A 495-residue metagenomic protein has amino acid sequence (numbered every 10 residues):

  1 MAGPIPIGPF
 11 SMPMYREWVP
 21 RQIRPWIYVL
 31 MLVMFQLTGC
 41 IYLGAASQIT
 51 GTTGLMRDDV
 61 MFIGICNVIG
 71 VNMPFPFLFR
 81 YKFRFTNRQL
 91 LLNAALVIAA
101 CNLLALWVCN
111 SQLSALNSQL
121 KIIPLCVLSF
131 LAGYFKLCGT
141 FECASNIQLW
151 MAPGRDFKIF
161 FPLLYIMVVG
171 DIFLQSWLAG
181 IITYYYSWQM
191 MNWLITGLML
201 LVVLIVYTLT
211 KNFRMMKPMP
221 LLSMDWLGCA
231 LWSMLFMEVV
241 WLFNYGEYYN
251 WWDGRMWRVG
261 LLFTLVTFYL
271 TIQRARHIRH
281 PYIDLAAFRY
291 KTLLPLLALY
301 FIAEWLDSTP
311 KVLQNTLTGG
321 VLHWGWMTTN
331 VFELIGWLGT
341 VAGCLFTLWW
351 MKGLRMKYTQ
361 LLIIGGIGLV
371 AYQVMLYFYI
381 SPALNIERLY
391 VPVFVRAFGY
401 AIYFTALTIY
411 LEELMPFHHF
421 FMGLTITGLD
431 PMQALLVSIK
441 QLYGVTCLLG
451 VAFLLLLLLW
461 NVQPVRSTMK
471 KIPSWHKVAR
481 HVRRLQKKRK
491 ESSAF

Functional and structural regions predicted by a protein language model:
M1-T38, G51: Cytosolic juxtamembrane N-terminal segment immediately preceding the first transmembrane helix of multi-pass
A2-E17, G428-F495: Transmembrane-helix exit segments and adjacent C-terminal regions of multi-pass membrane proteins
Q22-T38, L43-G44, G64, C101 (+3 more regions): 12-transmembrane solute porter fold
P25-L32, Q36-G51, L55-G64, F75-R80 (+7 more regions): Transmembrane-helix terminus/interface motifs of multi-pass secondary transporters
I49-G51, Y81-F83, L178-S187, F243 (+3 more regions): Interfacial helix-cap and linker-helix signal at transmembrane-aqueous boundaries of multi-pass secondary transporters
F62-Y81, C138-A144, L334-T347: Central cavity-lining transmembrane alpha-helices of secondary-active solute carriers, predominantly the Major
F75-W226: Helix-loop-helix hairpins in multi-pass membrane proteins, especially solute transporters
Y186-L297: Hydrophobic transmembrane-helix bundles of small-molecule transporters
